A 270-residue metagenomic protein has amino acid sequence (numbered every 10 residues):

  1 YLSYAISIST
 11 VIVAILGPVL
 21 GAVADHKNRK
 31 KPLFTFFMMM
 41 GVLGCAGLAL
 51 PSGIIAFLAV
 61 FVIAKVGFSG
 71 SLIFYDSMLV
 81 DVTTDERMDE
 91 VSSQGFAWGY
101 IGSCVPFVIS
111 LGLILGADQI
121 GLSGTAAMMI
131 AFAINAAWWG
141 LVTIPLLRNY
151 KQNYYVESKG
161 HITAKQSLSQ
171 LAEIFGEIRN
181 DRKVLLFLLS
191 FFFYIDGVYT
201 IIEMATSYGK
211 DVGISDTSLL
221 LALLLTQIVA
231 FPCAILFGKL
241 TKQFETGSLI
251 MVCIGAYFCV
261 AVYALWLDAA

Functional and structural regions predicted by a protein language model:
Y1, E203-L219, L223: Short amphipathic helix-loop junctions that connect adjacent transmembrane helices in Major Facilitator Superfamily/SLC
Y1, V62, G176-I201: Pair of pore-lining "gating" transmembrane helices in MFS-fold secondary transporters
I15-R29, P232-T246: Helix-to-loop junctions at the C-terminal end of transmembrane segments in multipass secondary transporters
T35-G53, G255-A270: C-terminal ends and interior cores of transmembrane alpha-helices in multi-pass membrane transporters/permeases
G44, I54-S71, A270: Hydrophobic core of transmembrane alpha-helices in multi-pass small-molecule transporters, especially MFS/SLC-type
E90-I114: Glycine-rich segments within core transmembrane alpha-helices of 12-TM secondary carriers
P106-D118, A136-V156: C-terminal membrane-cytosol helix-exit motif in multi-pass small-molecule transporters
K151-L188: Juxtamembrane intracellular "pre-TM" segments in multi-pass secondary transporters
